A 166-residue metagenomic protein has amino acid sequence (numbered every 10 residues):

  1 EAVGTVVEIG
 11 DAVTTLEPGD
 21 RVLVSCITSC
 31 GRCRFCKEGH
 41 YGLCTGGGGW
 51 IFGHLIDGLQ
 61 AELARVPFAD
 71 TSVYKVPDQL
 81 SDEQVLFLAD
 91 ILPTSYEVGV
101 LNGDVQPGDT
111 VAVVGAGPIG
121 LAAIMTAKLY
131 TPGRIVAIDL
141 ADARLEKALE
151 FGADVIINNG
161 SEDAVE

Functional and structural regions predicted by a protein language model:
E1-K37, P77-L80: Glycine-rich beta-strand-centered segment in the early N-terminal region that forms part of a ligand/cofactor-binding
A2, A12, S29, H40 (+4 more regions): A generic "binding-loop/recognition-motif" signal
G4-V6, G19, C33, A64 (+4 more regions): Buried hydrophobic positions in well-ordered alpha/beta secondary-structure cores of metabolic enzymes
E17-P18, A69, P107, T131: Residue-level preference for short coil/turn positions at secondary-structure junctions
R32-V114: NAD(P)H dinucleotide-binding glycine-rich loop of Rossmann-like/cofactor-binding domains, especially the beta1-alpha1
D78-E162: Mid-domain Rossmann-like dinucleotide-binding core that forms the NAD(H)/NADP(H) cofactor-binding site
A164-E166: Conserved amphipathic alpha-helix within the SDR
